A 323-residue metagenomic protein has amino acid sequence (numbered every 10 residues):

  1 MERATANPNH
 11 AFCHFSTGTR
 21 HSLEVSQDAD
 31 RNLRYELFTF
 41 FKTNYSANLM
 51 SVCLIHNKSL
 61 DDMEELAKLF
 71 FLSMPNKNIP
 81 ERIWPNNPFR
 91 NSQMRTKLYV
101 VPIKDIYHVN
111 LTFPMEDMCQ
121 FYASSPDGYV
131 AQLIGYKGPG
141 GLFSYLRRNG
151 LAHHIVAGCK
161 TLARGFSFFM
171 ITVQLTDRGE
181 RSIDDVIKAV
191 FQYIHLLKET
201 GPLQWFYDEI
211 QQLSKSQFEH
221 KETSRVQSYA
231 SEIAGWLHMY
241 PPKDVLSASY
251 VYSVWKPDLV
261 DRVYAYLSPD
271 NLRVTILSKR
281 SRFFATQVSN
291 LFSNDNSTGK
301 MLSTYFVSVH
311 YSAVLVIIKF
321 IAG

Functional and structural regions predicted by a protein language model:
M1-S92, K97-G323: Charge-rich, well-structured scaffold segments of protease-associated domains
